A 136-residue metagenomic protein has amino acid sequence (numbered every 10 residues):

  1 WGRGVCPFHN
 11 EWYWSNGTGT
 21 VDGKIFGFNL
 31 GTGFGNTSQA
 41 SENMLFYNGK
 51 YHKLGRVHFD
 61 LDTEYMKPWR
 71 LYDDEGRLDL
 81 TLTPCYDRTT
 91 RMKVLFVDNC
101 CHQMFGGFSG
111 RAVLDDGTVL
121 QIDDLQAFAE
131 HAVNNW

Functional and structural regions predicted by a protein language model:
W1-W136: Structured soluble/peripheral alpha/beta segments that form catalytic or ligand/cofactor-binding pockets
